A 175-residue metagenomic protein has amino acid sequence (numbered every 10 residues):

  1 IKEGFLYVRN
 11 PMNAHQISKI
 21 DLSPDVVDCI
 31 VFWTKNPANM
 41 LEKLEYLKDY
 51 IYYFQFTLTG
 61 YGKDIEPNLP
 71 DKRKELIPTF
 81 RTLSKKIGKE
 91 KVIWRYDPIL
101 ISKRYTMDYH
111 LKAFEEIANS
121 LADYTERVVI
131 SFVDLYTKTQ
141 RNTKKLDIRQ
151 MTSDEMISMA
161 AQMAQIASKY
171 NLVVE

Functional and structural regions predicted by a protein language model:
I1-P67, R73-K89: Conserved Radical SAM active-site core
Q16, Q55, Q140, Q150 (+1 more regions): Residue-identity detector for glutamine
V26-C29, F114, I148: Short, charged low-complexity intrinsically disordered segments located at boundaries of structured domains
G62-P70, P98-D108, T143-T152: Surface-exposed cleft-lining segments at the edges of enzyme active sites
E75-N142, M159-E175: Conserved C-terminal portion of the radical SAM core fold that forms the substrate/S-adenosylmethionine-binding
E155: Short, contiguous, pocket-lining structural segments that sit at or immediately flank catalytic/ligand-binding sites
